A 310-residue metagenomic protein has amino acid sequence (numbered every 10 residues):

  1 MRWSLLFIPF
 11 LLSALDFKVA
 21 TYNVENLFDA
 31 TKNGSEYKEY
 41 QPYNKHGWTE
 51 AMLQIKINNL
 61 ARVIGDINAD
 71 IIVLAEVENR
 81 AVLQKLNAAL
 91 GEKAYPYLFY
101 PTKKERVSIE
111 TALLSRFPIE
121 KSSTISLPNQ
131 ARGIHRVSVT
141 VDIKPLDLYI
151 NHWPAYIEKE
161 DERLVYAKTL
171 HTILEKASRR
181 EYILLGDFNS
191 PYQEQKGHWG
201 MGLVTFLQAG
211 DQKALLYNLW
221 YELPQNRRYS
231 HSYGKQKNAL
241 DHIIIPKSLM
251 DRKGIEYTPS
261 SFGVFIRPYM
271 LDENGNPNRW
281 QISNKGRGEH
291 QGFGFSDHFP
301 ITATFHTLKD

Functional and structural regions predicted by a protein language model:
R2-S13: Sec-dependent N-terminal signal peptides
A14-A89, K93, Y100-K103, P277 (+1 more regions): N-terminal, active-site-proximal structural segment of metallo-dependent hydrolase catalytic domains
F17-N26, P145-A155: Active-site-proximal beta-strand elements of phosphoester/diester hydrolases
E25, E78, H152-P154, F188-P191 (+1 more regions): Catalytic metal-binding/acid-base residues of hydrolase active sites
K56-L60, V73, N79-V82, L86 (+4 more regions): Stable alpha-helical elements in mature extracytoplasmic
I71, V77-W153: Structured beta-strand-rich core segments of catalytic domains in phosphoester-bond hydrolases
N79-A81, R106-S108, Y156-I157, N189-Q195 (+1 more regions): Active-site environment of divalent metal-dependent phosphoester hydrolases
E175-I183, S190-D310: Metal-dependent phosphoester-hydrolase catalytic domains
